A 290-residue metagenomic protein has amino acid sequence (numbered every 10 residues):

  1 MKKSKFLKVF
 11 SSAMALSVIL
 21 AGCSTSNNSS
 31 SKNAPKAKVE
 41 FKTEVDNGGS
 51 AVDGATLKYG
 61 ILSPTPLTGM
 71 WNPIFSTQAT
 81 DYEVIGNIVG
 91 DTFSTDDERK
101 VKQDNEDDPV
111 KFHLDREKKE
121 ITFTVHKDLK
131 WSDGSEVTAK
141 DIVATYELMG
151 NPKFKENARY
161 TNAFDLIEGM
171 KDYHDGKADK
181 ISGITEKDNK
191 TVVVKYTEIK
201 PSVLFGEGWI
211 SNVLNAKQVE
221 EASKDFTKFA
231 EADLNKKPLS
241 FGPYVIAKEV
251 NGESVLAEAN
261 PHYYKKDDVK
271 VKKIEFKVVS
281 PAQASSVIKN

Functional and structural regions predicted by a protein language model:
K2-S26: Sec-dependent N-terminal signal peptides of Gram-positive bacterial secreted proteins and lipoproteins
C23-P35: Bacterial lipoprotein signal-peptidase II cleavage site
K32-L57: N-terminal low-complexity, Pro/Thr/Ser-rich intrinsically disordered segments that act as propeptides or flexible
K58-R116, L239: N-terminal lobe/hinge region of extracytoplasmic solute-binding protein
I61, A247-E258, E275-N290: Extracellular/periplasmic solute-recognition and catalytic clefts
V110-Y160: Aromatic- and charge-enriched surface segment that lines or borders ligand/interaction sites
R159-E221: Surface-exposed binding/hinge segments that line and control ligand-binding clefts or catalytic entry sites
G208-V269, K273: Gly/Pro-rich hinge or "lid" segments in bacterial periplasmic/extracellular proteins
